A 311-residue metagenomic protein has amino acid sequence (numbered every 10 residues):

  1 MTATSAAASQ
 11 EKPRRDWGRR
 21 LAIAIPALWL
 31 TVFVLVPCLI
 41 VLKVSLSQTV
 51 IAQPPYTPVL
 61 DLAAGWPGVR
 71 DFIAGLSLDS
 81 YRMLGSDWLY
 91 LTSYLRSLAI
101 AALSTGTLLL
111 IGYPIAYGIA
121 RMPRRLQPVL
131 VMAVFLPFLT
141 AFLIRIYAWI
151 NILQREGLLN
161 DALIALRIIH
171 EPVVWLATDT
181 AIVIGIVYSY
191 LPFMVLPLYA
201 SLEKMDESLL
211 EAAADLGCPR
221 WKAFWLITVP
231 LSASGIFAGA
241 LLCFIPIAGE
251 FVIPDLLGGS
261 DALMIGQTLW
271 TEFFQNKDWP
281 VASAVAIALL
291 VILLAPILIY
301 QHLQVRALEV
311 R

Functional and structural regions predicted by a protein language model:
T2-A6, Y199-A214, P280-R311: C-terminal transmembrane helix and the adjacent membrane-cytosol boundary/short C-terminal tail of inner/organellar
T2-Q48, G118, P128, M132: N-terminal signal-anchor/first transmembrane alpha helix
P13-R19, T49, Y81-L84, W88 (+3 more regions): Interhelical loop and adjacent transmembrane-helix boundary motif in polytopic membrane transport permeases
I25-L28, M132, Y188, F193-E207 (+1 more regions): Transmembrane alpha-helices
L35-W88, E156-G157, G259-S260, R311: Short membrane-interfacial helix/loop motifs at transmembrane-helix boundaries
G68-D71, I146-V187, W221, L257-D261: Membrane-interfacial helix termini and adjacent extracytoplasmic/periplasmic loops of multi-pass transporters
D87-R121, R220: Transmembrane alpha-helix signature in integral membrane proteins
I146, N151, M194-P197, G235-T268: Non-cytoplasmic
